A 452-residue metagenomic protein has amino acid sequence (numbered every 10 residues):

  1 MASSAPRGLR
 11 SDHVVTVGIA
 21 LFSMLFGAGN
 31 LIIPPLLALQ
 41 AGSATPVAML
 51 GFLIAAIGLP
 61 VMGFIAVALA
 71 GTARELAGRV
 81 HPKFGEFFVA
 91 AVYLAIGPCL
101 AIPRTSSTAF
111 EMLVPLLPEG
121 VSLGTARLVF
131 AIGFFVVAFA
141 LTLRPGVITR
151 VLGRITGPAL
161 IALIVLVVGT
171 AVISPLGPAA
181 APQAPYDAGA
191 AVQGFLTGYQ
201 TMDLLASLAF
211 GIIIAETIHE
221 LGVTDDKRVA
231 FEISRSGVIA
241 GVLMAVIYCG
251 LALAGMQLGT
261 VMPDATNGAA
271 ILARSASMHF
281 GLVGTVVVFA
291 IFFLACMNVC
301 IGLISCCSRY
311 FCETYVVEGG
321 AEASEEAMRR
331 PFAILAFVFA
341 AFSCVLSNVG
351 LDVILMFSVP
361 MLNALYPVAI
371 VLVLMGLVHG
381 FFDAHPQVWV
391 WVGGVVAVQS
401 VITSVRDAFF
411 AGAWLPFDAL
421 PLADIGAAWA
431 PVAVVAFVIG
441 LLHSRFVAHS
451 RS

Functional and structural regions predicted by a protein language model:
R10-L21, P46, K83-I96, L128-I132 (+3 more regions): Select transmembrane alpha-helical segments in multipass membrane proteins
T16-G27, L31, G169-G177, P185-A254 (+3 more regions): Hydrophobic, membrane-embedded alpha-helices of multi-pass small-molecule transporters
L37, S107-A126, H219-E220, C300-F337: Helix-loop-helix connectors at the membrane interface of multi-pass transporters/channels
A68-E75, F134-T156, E220-V223, C344-M356 (+1 more regions): Membrane-water interface regions at transmembrane-helix termini and the short interhelical loops of multi-pass membrane
A73-G78, I247-M297, V359-L362: TM-loop-TM module centered on a large, flexible mid-protein loop between adjacent transmembrane helices in multi-pass
L141-A171, S358-I370, W389-V398: Membrane-interface loop-to-helix entry segments
R144-I155, A191-G194, I214-L243, T260-A273 (+1 more regions): Hydrophobic, small-residue-rich membrane helices and short re-entrant helix-turn-helix hairpins that build
I370-V438, H449-S452: C-terminal membrane-solvent junction of multi-pass transporters and transport-like membrane proteins
